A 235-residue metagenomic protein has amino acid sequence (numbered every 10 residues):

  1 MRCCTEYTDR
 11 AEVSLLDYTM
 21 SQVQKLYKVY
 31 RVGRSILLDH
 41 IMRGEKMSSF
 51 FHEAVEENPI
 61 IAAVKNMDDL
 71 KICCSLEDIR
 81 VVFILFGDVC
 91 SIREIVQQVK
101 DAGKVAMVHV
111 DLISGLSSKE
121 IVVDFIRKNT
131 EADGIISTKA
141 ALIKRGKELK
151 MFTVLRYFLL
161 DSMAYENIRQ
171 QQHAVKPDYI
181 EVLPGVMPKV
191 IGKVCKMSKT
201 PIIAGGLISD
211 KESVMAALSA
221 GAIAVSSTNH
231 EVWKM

Functional and structural regions predicted by a protein language model:
C3-C4: Cysteine-centered motifs
G44-K100, V105, S114-L116, E131: Conserved N-terminal beta1-alpha1 strand-loop-helix module at the mouth
A54-I60, A102-D111, L149-F158, K196-G205: Short beta-strand/loop segments at the ligand-binding rim of alpha/beta enzyme cores
I61-K65, V81-D88, H109-G115, A132-T138 (+2 more regions): Catalytic beta/alpha-barrel core
V64-C74, K119, M163-Q170, D210: Short, acidic/polar
C73, K139, A217: Conserved, mostly hydrophobic/aromatic
I84, M187, L207-S213, L218-M235: Glycine-rich phosphate-binding active-site loops on the catalytic face of alpha/beta enzymes
F86-V99, G115-E120, S137-M151, L160-E166 (+3 more regions): Active-site-adjacent beta->alpha loops and helix N-cap segments on the catalytic face of soluble alpha/beta enzymes
